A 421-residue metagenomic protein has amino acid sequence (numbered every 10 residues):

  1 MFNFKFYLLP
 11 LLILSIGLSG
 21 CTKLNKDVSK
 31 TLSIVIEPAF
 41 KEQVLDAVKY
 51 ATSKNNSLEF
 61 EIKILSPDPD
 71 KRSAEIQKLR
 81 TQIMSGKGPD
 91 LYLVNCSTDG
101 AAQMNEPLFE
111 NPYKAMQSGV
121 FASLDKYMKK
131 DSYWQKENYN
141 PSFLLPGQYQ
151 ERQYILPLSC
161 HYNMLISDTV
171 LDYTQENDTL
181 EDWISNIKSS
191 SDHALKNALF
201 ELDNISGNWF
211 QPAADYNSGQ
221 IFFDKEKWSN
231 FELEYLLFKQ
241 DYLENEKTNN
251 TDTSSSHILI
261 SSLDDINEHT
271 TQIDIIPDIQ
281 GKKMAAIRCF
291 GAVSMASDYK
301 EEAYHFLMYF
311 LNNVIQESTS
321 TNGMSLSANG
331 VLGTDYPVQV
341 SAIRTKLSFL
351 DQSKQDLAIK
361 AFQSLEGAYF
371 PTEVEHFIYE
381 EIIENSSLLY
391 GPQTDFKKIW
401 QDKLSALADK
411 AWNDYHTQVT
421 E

Functional and structural regions predicted by a protein language model:
F2, L8-L9, S15-P107, S318 (+1 more regions): Conserved N-terminal structural module of periplasmic/extracytoplasmic solute-binding proteins
R72-G88, Y92, D99-G100, M104-E110 (+1 more regions): Short helices/loops that flank or line small-molecule/ion binding pockets
T98-Y162, D274-I276: Hinge/lid segment of periplasmic solute-binding proteins
L165-L171, A286-K300, S318-V331: A bilobed periplasmic-binding-protein/Venus flytrap-type ligand-binding module shared by bacterial periplasmic
I187-A194, L202, G207-N250: Glycine-centered hinge/linker elements that transmit conformational signals in sensory and ligand-binding systems
S189-D192, L307-V338: Periplasmic-binding protein-like
L233-V314: Extracytoplasmic/periplasmic substrate-binding proteins
P337-E421: Conserved C-terminal helix/tail region of periplasmic/extracytoplasmic solute-binding proteins
